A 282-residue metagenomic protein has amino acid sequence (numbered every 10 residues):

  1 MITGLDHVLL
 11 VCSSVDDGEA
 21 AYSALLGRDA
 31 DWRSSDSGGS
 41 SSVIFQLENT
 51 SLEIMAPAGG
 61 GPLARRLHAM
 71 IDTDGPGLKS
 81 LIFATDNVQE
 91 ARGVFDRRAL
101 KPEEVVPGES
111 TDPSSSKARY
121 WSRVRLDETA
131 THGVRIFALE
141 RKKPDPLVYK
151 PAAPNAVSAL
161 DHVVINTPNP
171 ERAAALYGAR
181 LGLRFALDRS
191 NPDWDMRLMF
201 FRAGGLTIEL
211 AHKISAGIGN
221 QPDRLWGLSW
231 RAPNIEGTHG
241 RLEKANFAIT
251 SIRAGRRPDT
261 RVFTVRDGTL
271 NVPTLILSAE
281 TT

Functional and structural regions predicted by a protein language model:
M1-D16, P76-F83, F137-A174, L225-L228: N-terminal beta-strand motif that seeds the catalytic metal site of vicinal oxygen chelate
M1-I2, L9-L10, S14, I44-L47 (+7 more regions): Short, low-complexity cationic-aromatic patches
D6, S41, K79, R135 (+3 more regions): Residue-level marker for the onset of beta-strands and adjacent loop->beta junctions in well-ordered domains
L9-L52, A56-A58, R97-A99, E103-R119 (+4 more regions): Core segments of cupin and vicinal oxygen chelate
S51, A56-A84, A91-R97: Extended, compositionally biased flexible segments
E53, Q89-A156, P192, M199-G204 (+3 more regions): Vicinal oxygen chelate
M55-P57, I82, D86, V94 (+6 more regions): A structural feature that tracks compact, well-ordered secondary-structure segments with a strong bias toward
P62-R66, D145-Y149, G217: A short, acidic/glycine-rich surface segment
